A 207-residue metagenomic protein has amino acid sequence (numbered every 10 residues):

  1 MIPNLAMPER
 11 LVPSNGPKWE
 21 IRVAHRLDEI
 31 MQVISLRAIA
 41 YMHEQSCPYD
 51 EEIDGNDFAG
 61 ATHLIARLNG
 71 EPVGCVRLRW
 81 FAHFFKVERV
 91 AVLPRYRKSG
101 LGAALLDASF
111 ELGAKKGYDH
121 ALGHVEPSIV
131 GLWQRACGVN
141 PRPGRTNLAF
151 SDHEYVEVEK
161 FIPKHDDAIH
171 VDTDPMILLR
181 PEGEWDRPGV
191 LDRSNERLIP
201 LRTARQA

Functional and structural regions predicted by a protein language model:
M1-W19, D57, A114-K115, H124-A207: Terminal substrate-recognition subdomain of acyl/acetyltransferases
N15-L27, L106: General secondary-structure propensity
H25, I30-Y96: A conserved beta-strand-loop-helix scaffold within acyl/acetyltransferase catalytic domains
A61, K116-Y118: Short, high-confidence coil segments that cap the C-terminus of an alpha-helix and link into the following beta-strand
V87, H120-V125: Conserved hydrophobic beta-strand within the GNAT/NAT acetyltransferase core sheet that lines the active-site cleft
V92, K98-E111: Conserved acetyl-CoA-binding loop-helix of GNAT-fold acetyltransferases
